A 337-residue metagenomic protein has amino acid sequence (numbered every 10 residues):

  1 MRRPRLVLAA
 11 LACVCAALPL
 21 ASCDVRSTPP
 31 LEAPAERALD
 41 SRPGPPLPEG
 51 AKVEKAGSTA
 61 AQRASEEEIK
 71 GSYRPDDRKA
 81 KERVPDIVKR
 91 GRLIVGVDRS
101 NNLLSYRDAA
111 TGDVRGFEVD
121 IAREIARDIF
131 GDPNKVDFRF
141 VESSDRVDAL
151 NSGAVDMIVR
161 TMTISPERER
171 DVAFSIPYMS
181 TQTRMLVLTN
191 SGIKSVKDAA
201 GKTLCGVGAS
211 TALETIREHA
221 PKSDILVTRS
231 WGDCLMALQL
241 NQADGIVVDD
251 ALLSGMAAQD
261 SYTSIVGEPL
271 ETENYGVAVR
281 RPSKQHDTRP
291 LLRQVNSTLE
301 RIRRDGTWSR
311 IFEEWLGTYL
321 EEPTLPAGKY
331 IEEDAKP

Functional and structural regions predicted by a protein language model:
L18-S22: C-terminal motif of bacterial Sec signal peptides marking the signal peptidase cleavage site
C23-S27: Bacterial signal peptide processing site
A35, D40-S41, E49, M179-V187 (+3 more regions): Periplasmic-binding protein-like
E36-I158: Extracytoplasmic small-molecule ligand-binding "clamshell" domains of the periplasmic binding protein/Venus flytrap
S41-R78, S210, V277-L320: Extended ligand-binding regions for polar small-molecule ligands
R123, N134-D198: Acidic, polar ligand-binding/catalytic clefts
V136-D148, L226-M236, L240: Short helix-initiation/N-cap motifs at beta->coil->alpha
D145, T161-R170, Q239-L240, D244-E273: A ligand-binding cleft/hinge motif common to bilobed small-molecule-binding domains
